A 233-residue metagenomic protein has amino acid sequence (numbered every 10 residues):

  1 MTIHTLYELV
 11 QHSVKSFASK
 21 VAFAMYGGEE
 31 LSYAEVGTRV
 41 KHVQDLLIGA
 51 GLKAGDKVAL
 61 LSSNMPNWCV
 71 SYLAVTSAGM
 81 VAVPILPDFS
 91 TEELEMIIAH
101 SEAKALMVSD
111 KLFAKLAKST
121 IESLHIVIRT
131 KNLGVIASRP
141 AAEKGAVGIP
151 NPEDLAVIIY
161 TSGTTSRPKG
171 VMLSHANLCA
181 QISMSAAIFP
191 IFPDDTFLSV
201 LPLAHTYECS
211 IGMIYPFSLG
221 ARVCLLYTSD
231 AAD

Functional and structural regions predicted by a protein language model:
T2-I3, Q11, S19-M65, C69-L73 (+2 more regions): Conserved AMP-binding/adenylate-forming core of the ANL superfamily
S19, E143-Y160, R167, P190-T196: Conserved pre-ATP/AMP-binding loop-to-beta segment of ANL
E30-A34, A156-I182: Conserved AMP-binding A3 loop
D56, F89-A117, Q181-L198, S229: Conserved ATP-dependent adenylate/AMP-binding module captured primarily in the ANL superfamily
D56-K57, S63-V83, P87-T91, A99-A105 (+2 more regions): A short helix-loop-beta submotif of the ANL/AMP-binding
K111-P152: ANL superfamily adenylate-forming
T161, Y227-D233: Conserved small/polar residues in nucleotide/adenosyl-binding loops
C179-T196, L203-S229: Conserved AMP-binding/adenylation subdomain of ANL enzymes
